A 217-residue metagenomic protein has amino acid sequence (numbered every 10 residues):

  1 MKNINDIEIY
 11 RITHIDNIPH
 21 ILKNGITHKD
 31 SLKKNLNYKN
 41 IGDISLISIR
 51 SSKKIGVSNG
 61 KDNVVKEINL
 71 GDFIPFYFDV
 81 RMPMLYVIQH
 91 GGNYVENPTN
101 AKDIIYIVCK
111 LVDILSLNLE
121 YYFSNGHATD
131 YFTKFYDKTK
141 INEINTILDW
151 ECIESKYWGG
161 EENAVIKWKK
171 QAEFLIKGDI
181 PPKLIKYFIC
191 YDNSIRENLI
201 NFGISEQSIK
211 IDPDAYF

Functional and structural regions predicted by a protein language model:
M1-F217: Active-site-proximal loop/hinge segments that shape catalytic or ion-binding/gating pockets
